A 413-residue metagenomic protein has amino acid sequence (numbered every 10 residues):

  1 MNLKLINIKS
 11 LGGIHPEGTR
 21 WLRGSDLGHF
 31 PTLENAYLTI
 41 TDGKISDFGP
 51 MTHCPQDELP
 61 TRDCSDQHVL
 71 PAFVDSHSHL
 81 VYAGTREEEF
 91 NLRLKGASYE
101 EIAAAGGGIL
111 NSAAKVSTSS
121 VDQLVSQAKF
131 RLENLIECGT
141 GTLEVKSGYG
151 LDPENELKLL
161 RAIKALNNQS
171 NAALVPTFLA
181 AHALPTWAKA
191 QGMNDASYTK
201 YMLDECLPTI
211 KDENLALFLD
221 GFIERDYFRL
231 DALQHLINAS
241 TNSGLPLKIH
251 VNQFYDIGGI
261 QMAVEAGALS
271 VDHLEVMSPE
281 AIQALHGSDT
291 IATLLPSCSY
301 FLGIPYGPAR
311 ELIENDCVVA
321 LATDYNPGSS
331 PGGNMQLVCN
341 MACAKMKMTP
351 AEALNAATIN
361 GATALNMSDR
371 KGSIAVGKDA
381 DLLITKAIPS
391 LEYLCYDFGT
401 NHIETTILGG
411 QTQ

Functional and structural regions predicted by a protein language model:
M1-C54, Q411: N-terminal metal-binding scaffold of metallo-dependent hydrolase/deaminase domains
L3, M51-P71, D75: Active-site metal-binding motif and surrounding structural segment of the metallo-beta-lactamase
I8, L38, G43, D66 (+14 more regions): Divalent metal-coordination and catalytic microenvironments
C64-Q127: Metal-associated gating/positioning segment near the N- to mid-region
S112-Q127, E133, G141-I257: Metal-coordinating catalytic core of metallo-dependent amide/deamination hydrolases
I136, L203, K211-D212, T241 (+3 more regions): Non-catalytic positions within long, well-ordered alpha-helices that form the structural scaffold/packing of enzyme
P246-L247, D256-R370, T385-A387, L391-E392 (+2 more regions): Active-site-adjacent C-terminal substructures of enzyme catalytic domains
N401-Q413: Short peripheral tails and domain-boundary helices/loops at the edges of structured domains
